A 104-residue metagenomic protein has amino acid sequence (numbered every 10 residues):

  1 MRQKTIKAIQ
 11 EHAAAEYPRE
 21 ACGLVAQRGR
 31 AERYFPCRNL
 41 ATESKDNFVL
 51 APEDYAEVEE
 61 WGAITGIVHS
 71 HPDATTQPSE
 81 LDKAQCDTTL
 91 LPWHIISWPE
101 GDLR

Functional and structural regions predicted by a protein language model:
M1-I64, D73-R104: Conserved beta-strand-loop surface patch within small alpha/beta domains used for substrate/adaptor or ligand engagement
S70: Extracytoplasmic ligand/sensor domains, especially the bilobed periplasmic-binding protein
